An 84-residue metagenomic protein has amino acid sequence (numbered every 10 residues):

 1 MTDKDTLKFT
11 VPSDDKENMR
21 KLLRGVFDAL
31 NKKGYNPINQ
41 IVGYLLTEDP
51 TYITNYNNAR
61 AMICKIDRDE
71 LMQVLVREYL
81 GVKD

Functional and structural regions predicted by a protein language model:
T2-D84: Intrinsically disordered, low-complexity, basic-enriched segments
